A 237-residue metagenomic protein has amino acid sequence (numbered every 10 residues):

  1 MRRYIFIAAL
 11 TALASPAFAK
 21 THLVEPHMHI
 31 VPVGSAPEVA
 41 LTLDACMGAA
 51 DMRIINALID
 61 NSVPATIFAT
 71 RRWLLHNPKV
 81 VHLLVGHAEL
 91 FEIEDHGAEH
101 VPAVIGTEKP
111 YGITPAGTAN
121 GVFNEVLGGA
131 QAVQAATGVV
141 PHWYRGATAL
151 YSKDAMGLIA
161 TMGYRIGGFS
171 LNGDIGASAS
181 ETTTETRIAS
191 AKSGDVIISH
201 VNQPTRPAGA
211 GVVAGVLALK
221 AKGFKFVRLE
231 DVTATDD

Functional and structural regions predicted by a protein language model:
M1-T42, M47-R53, D60, V81-H82 (+2 more regions): N-terminal pre-catalytic segment of deacetylase/amide-hydrolase enzymes
A12-L13, I54, H76, G106: Alpha-helical transmembrane segments and their juxtamembrane interfaces
P37-E38, I59-E185, A191-Q203: Metal-dependent polysaccharide deacetylase catalytic core of the NodB/CE4 family, i.e., the active-site-bearing domain
T42, D51, T66, T137 (+1 more regions): Ser/Thr-centric signal marking residues that sit in or immediately flank functional binding/regulatory motifs
A50, P102, D174, R206 (+1 more regions): Conserved protein kinase catalytic core
M52-R53, K79, D154-G157, A210-A214: Generic recognition of short, well-ordered alpha-helical segments
K192-E230: Catalytic grooves of carbohydrate-active enzymes
